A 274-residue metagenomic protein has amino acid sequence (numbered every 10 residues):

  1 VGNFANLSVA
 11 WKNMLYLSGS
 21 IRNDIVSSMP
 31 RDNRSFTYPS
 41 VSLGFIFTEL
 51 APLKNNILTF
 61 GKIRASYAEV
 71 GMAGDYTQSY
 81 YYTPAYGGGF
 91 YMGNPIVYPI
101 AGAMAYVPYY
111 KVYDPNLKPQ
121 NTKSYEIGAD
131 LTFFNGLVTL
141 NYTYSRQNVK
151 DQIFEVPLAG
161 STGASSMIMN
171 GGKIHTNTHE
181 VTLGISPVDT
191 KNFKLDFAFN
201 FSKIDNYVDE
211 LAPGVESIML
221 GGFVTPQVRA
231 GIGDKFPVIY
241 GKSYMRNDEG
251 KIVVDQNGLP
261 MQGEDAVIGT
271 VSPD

Functional and structural regions predicted by a protein language model:
V1-I232: Extracellular/periplasmic, surface-exposed regions of secreted and cell-surface proteins
D114, N257-G258, G269: Solvent-exposed beta-strand/coil patches in large extracellular/periplasmic or lumenal scaffold regions
P226-K235, Y240, E264-D265, G269: Glycine-centered loop/turn motifs
G241-K242, D248-I252: Interface amphipathic segments
G250, G258-P260: Intrinsically disordered, low-complexity regulatory domains of metazoan transcription factors and transcriptional
P273-D274: Glycine-rich, aromatic-lined ligand/substrate-binding cores of catalytic and carbohydrate-binding domains
